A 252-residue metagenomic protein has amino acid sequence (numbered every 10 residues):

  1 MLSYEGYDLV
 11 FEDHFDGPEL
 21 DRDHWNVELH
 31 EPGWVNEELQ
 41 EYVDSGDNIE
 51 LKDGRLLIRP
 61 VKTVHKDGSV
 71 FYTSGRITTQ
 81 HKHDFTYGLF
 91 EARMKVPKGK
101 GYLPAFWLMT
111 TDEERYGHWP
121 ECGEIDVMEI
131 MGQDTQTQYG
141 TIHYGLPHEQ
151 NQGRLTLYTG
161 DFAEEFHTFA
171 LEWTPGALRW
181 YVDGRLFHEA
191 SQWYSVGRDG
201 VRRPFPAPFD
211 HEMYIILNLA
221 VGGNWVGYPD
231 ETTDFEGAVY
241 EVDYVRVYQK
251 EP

Functional and structural regions predicted by a protein language model:
M1-P252: GH16 jelly-roll
